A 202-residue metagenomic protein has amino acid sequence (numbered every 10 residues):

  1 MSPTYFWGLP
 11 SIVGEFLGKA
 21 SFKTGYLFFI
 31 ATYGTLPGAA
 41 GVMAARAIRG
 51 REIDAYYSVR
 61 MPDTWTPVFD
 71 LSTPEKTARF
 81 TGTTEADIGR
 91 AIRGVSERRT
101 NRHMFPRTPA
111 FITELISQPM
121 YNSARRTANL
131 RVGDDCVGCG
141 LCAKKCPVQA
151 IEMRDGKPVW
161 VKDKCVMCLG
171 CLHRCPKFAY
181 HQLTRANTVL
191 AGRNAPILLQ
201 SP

Functional and structural regions predicted by a protein language model:
M1-S2, F6-S123, T184-L190, P196-L198: FMN-binding flavodoxin-like domain, especially the glycine-rich phosphate-binding loop
R107-C139, K144-P147: A mid-sequence, solvent-exposed acidic-amphipathic segment
R131-V132, V137-D163, G170-N187: Iron-sulfur cluster-binding cysteine motifs and their immediate structural context in ferredoxin-like electron-transfer
